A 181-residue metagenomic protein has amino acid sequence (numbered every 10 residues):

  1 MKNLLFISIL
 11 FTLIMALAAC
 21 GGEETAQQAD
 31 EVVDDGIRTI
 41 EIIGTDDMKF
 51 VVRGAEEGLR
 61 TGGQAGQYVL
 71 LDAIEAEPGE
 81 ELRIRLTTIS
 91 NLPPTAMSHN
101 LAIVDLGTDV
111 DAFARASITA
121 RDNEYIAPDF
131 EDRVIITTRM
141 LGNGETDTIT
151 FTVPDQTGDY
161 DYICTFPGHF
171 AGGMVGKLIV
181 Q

Functional and structural regions predicted by a protein language model:
M1-F6: Positively charged n-region of N-terminal signal peptides that target proteins for export
I7-L13: Sec-dependent N-terminal signal peptides
M15-A19: C-terminal motif of bacterial Sec signal peptides marking the signal peptidase cleavage site
G21-E24: Bacterial signal peptide processing site
G36-L82: N-terminal edge beta-strand
M48-G54, R85, L92-A96, V110-A112: Short, solvent-exposed loop/turn elements at domain surfaces
T87-P93, E131-Q181: Extracellular/periplasmic metallocenter environments
H99-E131: The feature marks short-to-medium sequence segments in extracytoplasmic or secretory-pathway proteins
